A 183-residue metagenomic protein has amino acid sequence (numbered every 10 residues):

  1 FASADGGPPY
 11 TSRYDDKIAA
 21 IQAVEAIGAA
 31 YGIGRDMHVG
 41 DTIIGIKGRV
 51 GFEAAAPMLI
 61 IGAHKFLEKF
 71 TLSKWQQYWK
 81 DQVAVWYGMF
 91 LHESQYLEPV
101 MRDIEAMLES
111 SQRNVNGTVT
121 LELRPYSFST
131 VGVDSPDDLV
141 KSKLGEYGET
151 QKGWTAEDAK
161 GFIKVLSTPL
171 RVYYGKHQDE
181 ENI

Functional and structural regions predicted by a protein language model:
F1-I183: AMP-forming adenylation/ATP pyrophosphatase catalytic core
